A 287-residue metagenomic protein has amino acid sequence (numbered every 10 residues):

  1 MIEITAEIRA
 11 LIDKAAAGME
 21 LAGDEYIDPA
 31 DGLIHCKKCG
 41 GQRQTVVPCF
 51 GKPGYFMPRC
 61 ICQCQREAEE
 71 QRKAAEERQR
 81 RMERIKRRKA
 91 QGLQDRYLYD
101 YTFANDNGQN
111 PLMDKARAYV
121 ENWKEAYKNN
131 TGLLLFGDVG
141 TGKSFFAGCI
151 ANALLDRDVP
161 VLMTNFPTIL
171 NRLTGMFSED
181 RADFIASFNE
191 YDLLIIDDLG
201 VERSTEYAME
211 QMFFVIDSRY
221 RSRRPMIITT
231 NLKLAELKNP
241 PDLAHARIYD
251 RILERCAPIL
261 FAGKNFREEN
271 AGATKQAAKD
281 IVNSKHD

Functional and structural regions predicted by a protein language model:
M1-N107, E269-D287: A short, basic N-terminal segment
L93-L133: Pre-Walker A (pre-P-loop) alpha-helix and adjacent loop at the N terminus of AAA/AAA+ ATPase modules, a conserved
P111-V120, K128, A151-Y191, R203-E210: Short glycine-rich substrate-engagement loop in P-loop NTPases that contacts/grips substrate
Y127-A147: Walker A/P-loop nucleotide-binding motif
L133, L162, I195, I227 (+1 more regions): Hydrophobic/aromatic beta-strand patches that form the interior of the parallel beta-sheet core in alpha/beta enzyme
V159-P160, E190-L193, S222-I228: Loop/turn-to-beta-strand initiation segments
N171-L173, E202-D287: Replace "adjacent to P-loop NTPase cores in ATP/GTP-dependent enzymes" with "adjacent to NTP-binding cores
D198-L199: Walker B catalytic acidic pair
